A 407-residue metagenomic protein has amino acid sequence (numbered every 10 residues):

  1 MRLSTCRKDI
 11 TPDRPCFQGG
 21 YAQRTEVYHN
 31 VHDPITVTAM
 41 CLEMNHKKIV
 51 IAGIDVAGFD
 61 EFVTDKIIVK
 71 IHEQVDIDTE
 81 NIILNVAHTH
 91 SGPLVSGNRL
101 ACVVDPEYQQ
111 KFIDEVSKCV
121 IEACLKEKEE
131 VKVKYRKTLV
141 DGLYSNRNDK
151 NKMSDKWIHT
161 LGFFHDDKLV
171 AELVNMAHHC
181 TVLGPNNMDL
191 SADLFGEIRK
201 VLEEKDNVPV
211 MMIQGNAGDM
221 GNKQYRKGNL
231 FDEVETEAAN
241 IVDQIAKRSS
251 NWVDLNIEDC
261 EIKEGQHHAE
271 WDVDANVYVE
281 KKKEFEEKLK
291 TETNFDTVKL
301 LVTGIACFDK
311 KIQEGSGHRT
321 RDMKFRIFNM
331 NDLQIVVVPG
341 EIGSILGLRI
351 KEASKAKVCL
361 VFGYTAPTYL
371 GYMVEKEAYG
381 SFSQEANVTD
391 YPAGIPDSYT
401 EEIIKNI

Functional and structural regions predicted by a protein language model:
M1-N85, T89, P93-T236, E258-I407: Conserved beta-alpha junction segments in alpha/beta enzyme cores
K48, N240-R248: Hydrophobic structural segments
C124, S249-V253: Short, hydrophobic alpha-helical segments
